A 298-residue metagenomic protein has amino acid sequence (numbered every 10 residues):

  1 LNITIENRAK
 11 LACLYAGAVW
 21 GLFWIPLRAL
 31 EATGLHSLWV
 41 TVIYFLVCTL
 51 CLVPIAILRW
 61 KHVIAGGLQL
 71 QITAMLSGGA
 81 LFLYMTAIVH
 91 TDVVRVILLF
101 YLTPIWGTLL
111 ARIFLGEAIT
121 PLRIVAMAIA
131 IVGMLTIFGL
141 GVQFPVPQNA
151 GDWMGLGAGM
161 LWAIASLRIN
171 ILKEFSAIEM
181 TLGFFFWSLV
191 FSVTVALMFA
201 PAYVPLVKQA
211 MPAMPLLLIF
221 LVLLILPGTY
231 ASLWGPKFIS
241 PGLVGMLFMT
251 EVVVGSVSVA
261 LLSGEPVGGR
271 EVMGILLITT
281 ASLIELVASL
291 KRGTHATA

Functional and structural regions predicted by a protein language model:
L1-W39, L83, A128, F144-I171: Glycine-/small-residue-enriched transmembrane alpha-helix faces in small-molecule transporters and effluxers
N2-I3, C48-G66, F82, V132-V146 (+3 more regions): Membrane-interface helix-cap regions at the ends of transmembrane helices in multi-pass membrane proteins
R8-A12, S37-P54, A128-I129, W153 (+1 more regions): Hydrophobic alpha-helical transmembrane segments of multi-pass integral membrane proteins, especially transporters
L11, I97-L102, I169-S188, I225-L261: Helix-helix packing/entry segments at the starts of transmembrane helices
Y15-L22, P26, Q71-I88, T136 (+5 more regions): Hydrophobic alpha-helical transmembrane segments of multi-pass membrane transport proteins, especially secondary
W39, L46, M85-G116, G242-A260: Specific alpha-helical transmembrane segments that line the substrate/conduction pathway and gating interfaces
I64, I97-F100, G116-T136, P145-D152 (+1 more regions): Loop-to-transmembrane alpha-helix entry segments
G139-L140, M249-A298: C-terminal-most transmembrane helix of multi-pass membrane proteins
